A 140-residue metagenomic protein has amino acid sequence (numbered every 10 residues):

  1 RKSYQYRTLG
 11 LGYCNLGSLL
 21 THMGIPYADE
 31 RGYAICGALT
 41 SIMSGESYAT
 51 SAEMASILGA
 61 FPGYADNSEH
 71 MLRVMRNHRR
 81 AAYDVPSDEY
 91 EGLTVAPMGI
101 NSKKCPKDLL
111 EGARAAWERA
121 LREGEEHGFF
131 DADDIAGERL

Functional and structural regions predicted by a protein language model:
R1-L140: Long, C-terminal-biased catalytic regions of enzyme "large/alpha" subunits
